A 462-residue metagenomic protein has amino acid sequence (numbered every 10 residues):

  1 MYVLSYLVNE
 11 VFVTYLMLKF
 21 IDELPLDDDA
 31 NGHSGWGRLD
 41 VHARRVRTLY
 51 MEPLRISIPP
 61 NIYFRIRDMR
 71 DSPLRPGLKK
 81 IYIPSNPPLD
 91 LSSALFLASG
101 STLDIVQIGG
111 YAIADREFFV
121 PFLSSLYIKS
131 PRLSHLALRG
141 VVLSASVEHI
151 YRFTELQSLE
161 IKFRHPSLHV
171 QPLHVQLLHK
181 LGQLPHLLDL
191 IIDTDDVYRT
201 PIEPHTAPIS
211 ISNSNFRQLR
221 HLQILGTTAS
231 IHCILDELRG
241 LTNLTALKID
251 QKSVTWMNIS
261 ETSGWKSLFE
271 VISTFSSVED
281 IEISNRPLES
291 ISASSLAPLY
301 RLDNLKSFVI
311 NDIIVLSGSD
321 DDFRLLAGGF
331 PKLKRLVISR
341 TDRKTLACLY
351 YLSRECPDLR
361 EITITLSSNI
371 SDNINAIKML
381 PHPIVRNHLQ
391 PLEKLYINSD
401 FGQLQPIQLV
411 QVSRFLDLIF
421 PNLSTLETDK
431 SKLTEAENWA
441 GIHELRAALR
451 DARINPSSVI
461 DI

Functional and structural regions predicted by a protein language model:
M1-A137, V142-S158, P166-Q183, R199 (+2 more regions): N-terminal adaptor-interaction module of cullin-RING ubiquitin ligase components
N31-G35, S294, D321, A347 (+1 more regions): Alpha-helical scaffolding within the catalytic cores of extracellular/periplasmic polymer-degrading hydrolases
H42-T48, S72-K80, L97-I105, Y127-H135 (+10 more regions): Leucine-rich repeat
V46, S130-H135, R139-V141, E148-E155 (+11 more regions): Intrinsically disordered, low-complexity segments that are common in secreted/host-exposed effector and toxin peptides
Y50-I56, Y82-P88, Q107-D115, A137-L143 (+10 more regions): Concave beta-strand-loop units of leucine-rich repeat
F122, A145-S146, Q176-L177, P201 (+7 more regions): The leucine-rich repeat
F163-H165, V175-Y300, K306: Core solenoid repeat modules with strong leucine/isoleucine-rich periodicity, prominently canonical LRR arrays but also
A246-N311, P331-V337, P357-T363, D372-N375 (+1 more regions): C-terminal capping region of solenoid repeat domains
